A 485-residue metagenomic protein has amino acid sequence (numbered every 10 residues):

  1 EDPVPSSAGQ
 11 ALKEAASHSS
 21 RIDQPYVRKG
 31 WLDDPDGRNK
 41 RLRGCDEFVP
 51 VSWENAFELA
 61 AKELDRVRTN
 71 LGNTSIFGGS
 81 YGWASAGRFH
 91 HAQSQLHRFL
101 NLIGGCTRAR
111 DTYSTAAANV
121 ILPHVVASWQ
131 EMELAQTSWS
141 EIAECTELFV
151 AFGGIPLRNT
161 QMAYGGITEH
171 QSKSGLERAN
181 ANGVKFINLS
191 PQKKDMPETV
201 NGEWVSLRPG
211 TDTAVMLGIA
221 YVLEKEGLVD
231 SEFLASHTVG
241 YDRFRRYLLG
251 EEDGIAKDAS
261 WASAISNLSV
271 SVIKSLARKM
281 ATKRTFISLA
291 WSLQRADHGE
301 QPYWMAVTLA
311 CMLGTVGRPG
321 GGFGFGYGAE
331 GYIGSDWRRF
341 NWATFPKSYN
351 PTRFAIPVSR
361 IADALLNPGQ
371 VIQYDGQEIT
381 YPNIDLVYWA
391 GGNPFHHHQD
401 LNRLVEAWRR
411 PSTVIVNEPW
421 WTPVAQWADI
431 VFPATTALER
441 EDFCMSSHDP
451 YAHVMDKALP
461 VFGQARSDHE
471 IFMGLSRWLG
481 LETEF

Functional and structural regions predicted by a protein language model:
E1-L228, S269, I361, L475-R477 (+1 more regions): N-terminal export/assembly segments and adjacent metallocofactor-ligating motifs of anaerobic energy-metabolism
G79-G87, W261-I265, A290-H298, A329-E330 (+1 more regions): Conserved short loop/turn motifs at secondary-structure junctions
Y81, S236-Y241, K279, G322-I333: A glycine-rich phosphate-binding loop feature that marks nucleotide/adenosyl-phosphate handling sites
A92-R178, N182-L189, A214-L217, V307-Q426 (+1 more regions): Extended redox/cofactor-interaction regions of prokaryotic respiratory oxidoreductases
R108-A109, V229-E232, V272-K274, F286-S288 (+5 more regions): Acidic/polar loop patches that form or flank catalytic/metal-binding clefts of enzymes that bind anionic ligands
Q192-M196, T422-D456: Flexible glycine/proline-rich, aromatic-decorated loop/lid segments
V200-S206, P450-F462: Short beta-alpha connecting loops at secondary-structure transitions that line or flank enzyme active sites
S412-T413, E418-T422, V454-G480: Phosphate/diphosphate-binding loops
